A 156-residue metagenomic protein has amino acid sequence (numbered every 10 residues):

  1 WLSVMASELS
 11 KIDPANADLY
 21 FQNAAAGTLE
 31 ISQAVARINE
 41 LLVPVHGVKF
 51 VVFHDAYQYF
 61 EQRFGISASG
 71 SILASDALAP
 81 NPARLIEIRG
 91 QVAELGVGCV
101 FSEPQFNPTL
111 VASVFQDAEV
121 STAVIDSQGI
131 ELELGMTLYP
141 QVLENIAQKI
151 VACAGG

Functional and structural regions predicted by a protein language model:
W1-G156: Extracytoplasmic metal-acquisition and chelation regions
